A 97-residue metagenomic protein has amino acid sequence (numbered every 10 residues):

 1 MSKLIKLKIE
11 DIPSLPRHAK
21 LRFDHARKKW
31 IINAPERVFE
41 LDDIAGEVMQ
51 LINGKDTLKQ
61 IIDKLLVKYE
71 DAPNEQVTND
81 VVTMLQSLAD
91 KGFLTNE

Functional and structural regions predicted by a protein language model:
M1-Q50: Acidic, low-complexity/disordered tracts enriched in E/D and polar residues
V38-E97: Long, charge-rich, low-complexity alpha-helical segments
